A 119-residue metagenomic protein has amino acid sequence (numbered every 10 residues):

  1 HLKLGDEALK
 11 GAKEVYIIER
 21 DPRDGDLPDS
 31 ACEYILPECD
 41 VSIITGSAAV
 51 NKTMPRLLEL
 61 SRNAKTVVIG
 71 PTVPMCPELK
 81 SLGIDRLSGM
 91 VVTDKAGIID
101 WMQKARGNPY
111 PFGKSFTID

Functional and structural regions predicted by a protein language model:
H1-G11, Y16-I17: Internal active-site segments that recognize and position negatively charged phosphoryl groups and nucleotide moieties
A8, I35-P37, L58-N63: Short, conserved loop/helix-junction motifs that constitute active-site signature segments in enzyme catalytic cores
A12, E38-C39, N63-A64, I84: Short, well-ordered alpha-helix to beta-strand connector turns
I17-D21, G70: Conserved acidic E/D residue at the C-terminus of a beta-strand in Rossmann-like folds
L27-E38: Short acidic low-complexity segments
V41-T45, V67: Structural motif
V50-K52: Short glycine-rich, flexible loops that bind phosphorylated cofactors or substrates
T66-D119: C-terminal functional extensions of proteins
